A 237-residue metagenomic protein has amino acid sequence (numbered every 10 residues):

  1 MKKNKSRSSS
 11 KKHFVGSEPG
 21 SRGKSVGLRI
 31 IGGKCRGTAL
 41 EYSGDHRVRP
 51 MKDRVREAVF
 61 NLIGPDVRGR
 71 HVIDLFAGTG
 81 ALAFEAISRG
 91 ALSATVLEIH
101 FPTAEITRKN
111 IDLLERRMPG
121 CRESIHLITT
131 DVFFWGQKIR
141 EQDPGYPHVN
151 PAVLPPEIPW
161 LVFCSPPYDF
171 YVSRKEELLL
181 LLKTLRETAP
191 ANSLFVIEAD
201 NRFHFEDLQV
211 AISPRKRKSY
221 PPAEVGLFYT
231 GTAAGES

Functional and structural regions predicted by a protein language model:
M1-S237: Class I S-adenosyl-L-methionine-dependent methyltransferase catalytic core
